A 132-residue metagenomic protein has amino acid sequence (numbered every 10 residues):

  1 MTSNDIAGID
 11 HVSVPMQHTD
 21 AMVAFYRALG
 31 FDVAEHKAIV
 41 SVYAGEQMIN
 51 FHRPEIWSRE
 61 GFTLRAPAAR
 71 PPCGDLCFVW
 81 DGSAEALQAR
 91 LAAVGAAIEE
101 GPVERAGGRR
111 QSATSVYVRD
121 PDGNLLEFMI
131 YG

Functional and structural regions predicted by a protein language model:
M1, G61-R65: Short beta-strand/turn micro-motifs at beta-sheet edges
M1-A21, G74-L76, G132: N-terminal beta-strand motif that seeds the catalytic metal site of vicinal oxygen chelate
N4, V40-S41, A66-A68, G107-G108: Short secondary-structure boundary/capping segments
A7, V14-S58: Core segments of cupin and vicinal oxygen chelate
M16-A21, P71, D75-P121: Vicinal oxygen chelate
D32-I39, V103-R105, I130-Y131: Conserved catalytic-core motifs of GNAT/GCN5-like acyltransferases
P54, F128-G132: Short beta->alpha transition motifs characteristic of CBS
N124: Conserved Rossmann-like nucleotide-cofactor binding loop
